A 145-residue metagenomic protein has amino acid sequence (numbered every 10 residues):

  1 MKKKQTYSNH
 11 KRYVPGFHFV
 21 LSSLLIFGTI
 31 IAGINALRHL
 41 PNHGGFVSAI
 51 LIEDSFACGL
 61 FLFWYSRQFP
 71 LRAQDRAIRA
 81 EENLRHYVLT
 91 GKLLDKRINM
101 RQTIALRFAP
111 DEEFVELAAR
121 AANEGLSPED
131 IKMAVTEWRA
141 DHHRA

Functional and structural regions predicted by a protein language model:
M1-R38: A positional/architectural concept
L21-L24, S48-S55: Hydrophobic alpha-helical transmembrane segments of polytopic
G33-I50: Membrane-interfacial hairpin junctions
E53-Q74: Transmembrane alpha-helices and immediately adjacent membrane-cytoplasm interface residues in multi-pass integral
R76-M100, I104-A105: Membrane-cytosol interface motif
F108, E113-L117, A121: Juxtamembrane regulatory segments of integral membrane proteins
E124-L126: Solenoid-like repeat scaffolds
P128-A145: A membrane-cytosol interface segment of integral membrane proteins
